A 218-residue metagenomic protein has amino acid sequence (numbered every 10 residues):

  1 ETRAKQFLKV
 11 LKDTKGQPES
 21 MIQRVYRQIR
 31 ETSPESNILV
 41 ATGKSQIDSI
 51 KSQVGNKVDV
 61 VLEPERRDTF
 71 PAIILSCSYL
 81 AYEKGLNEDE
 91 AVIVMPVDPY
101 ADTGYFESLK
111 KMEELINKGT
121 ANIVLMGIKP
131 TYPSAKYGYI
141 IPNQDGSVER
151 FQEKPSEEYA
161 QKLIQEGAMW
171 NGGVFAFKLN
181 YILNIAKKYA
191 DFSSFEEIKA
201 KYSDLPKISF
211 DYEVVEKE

Functional and structural regions predicted by a protein language model:
E1-I50, N56-R67, Y79, F106-E107 (+1 more regions): N-terminal glycine-rich phosphate-binding loop and ensuing alpha1 helix
R3, P34, N56, E88 (+2 more regions): Residue-level preference for short coil/turn positions at secondary-structure junctions
K9, L62, L125, R150-E153: Structural signal for conserved beta-strand scaffold positions within catalytic alpha/beta enzyme cores
G16, R66-P71, G172, L205: Short, conserved micro-motifs enriched in small and acidic residues
T32, Q53, E83-L86, K118-G119 (+1 more regions): Alpha-helix C-cap/termination motif
N37-L39, A91, N122-I123, V174: Beta-sheet entry/capping signal
V58-Q144, L183-K188: Conserved beta-loop-beta/alpha segment of the NTase-like Rossmann-fold superfamily that binds/positions NTPs
K129-P130, Y139-E218: Catalytic core of tubulin tyrosine ligase-like
